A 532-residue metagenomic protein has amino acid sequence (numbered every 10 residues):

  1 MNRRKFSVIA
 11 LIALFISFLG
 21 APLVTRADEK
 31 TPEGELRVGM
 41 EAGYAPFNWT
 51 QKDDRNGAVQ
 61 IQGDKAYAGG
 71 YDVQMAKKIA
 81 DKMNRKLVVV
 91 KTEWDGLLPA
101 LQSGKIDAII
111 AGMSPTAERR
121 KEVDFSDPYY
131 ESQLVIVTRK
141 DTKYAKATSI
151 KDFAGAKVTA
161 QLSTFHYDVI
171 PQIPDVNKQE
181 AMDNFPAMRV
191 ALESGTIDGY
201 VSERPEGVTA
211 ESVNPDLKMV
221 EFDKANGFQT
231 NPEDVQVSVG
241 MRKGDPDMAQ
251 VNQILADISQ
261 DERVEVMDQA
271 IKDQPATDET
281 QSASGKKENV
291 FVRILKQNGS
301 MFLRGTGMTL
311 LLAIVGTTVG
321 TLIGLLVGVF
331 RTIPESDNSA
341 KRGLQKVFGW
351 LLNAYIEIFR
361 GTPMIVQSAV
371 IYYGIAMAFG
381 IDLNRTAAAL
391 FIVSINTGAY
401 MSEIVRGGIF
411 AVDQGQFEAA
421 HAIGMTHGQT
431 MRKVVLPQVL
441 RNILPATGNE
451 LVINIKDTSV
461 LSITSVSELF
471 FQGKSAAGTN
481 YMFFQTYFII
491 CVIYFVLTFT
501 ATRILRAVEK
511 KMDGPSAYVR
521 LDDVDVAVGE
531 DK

Functional and structural regions predicted by a protein language model:
L19-E29: Sec-dependent signal peptide cleavage junction
E29-M113, K121: Extracytoplasmic small-molecule ligand-binding "clamshell" domains of the periplasmic binding protein/Venus flytrap
A42-A45, K65-K82, M113-S114, V135-R189 (+1 more regions): Bilobed "Venus flytrap"/periplasmic-binding protein-like clamshell domains and structurally analogous long
A42-G43, Y130-K140, V213-L255, K272-G285: Periplasmic-binding protein-like
K77, D81, K86-D152, K224-P232 (+1 more regions): Acidic, polar ligand-binding/catalytic clefts
K86, F165-M182, N252-N289: Ligand-binding clefts/hinges and TM-proximal coupling segments of bilobed small-molecule sensing domains
G96-P99, G112-E122, V169-Q172, P186 (+2 more regions): A ligand-binding cleft/hinge motif common to bilobed small-molecule-binding domains
S284-K532: Transmembrane alpha-helices and adjacent helix-loop boundaries
